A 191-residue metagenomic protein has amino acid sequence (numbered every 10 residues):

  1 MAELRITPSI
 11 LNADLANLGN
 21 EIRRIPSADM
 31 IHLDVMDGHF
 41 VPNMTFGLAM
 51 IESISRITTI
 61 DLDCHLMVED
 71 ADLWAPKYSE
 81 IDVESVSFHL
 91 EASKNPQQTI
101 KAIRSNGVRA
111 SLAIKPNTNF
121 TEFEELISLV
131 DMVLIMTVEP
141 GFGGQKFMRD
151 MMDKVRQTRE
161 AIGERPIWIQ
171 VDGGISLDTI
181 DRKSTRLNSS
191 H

Functional and structural regions predicted by a protein language model:
M1-S87, E91-N95, A102, R109-A110 (+4 more regions): Conserved N-terminal beta1-alpha1 strand-loop-helix module at the mouth
I31-M36, M132-E139, R186: Short beta-strands and strand-loop turn motifs
D37, G173-I175, H191: Short, glycine/acidic-enriched loop or turn micro-motifs at the edges of active sites
H89-E91, K115, M136-T137: Short beta->alpha connector loops at strand-helix junctions that form conserved, small/polar/Pro-enriched
I167-G173: Conserved Lys-Pro-Asp/Glu-containing loop-to-beta segment of HAD-superfamily phosphomonoesterases, centered on
G174-S184: Acidic, divalent-metal-coordinating active-site segment for phosphoryl/phosphodiester hydrolysis, typified by short
T185-H191: Conserved small/polar residues in nucleotide/adenosyl-binding loops
